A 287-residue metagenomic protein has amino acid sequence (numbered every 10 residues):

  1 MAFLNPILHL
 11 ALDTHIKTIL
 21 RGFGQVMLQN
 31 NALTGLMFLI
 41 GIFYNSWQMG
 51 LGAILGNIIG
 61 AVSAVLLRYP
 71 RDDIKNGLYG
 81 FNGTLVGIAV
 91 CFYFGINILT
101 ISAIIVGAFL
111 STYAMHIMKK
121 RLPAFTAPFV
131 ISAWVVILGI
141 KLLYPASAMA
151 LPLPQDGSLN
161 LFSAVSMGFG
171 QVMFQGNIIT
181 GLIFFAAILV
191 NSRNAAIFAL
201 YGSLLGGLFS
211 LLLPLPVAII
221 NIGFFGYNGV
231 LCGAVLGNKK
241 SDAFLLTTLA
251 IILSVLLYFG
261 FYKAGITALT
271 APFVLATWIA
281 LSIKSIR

Functional and structural regions predicted by a protein language model:
M1-Y69, M167-Q175, I179-N191, G207-L211 (+3 more regions): N-terminal signal-anchor module of multipass membrane proteins
T34-G35, F185-L189, I197, G202-L204 (+3 more regions): Alpha-helical transmembrane segments of secretory-pathway, organelle, and plasma-membrane proteins
F43-L55, F94-V106, V165-N177, L215-G226: Structural signature of hydrophobic alpha-helical transmembrane segments
S46-M49, L66-L78, G95-I101, M115-F125 (+4 more regions): Membrane-helix interface "capping/anchor" motifs
M49, A53, N57-Y69, G87-I88 (+10 more regions): Transmembrane alpha-helical segments of multi-pass membrane transport proteins and ion-pumping complexes
A64, R68-L78, T84-F94, F184-A187 (+3 more regions): A structural feature that tracks compact, well-ordered secondary-structure segments with a strong bias toward
I101-S102, R121-P128, I222-Y227, A264-A276: Loop-to-transmembrane alpha-helix initiation sites
A124-T180: Long hydrophobic alpha-helical segments that form multi-pass transmembrane helix bundles in integral membrane proteins
